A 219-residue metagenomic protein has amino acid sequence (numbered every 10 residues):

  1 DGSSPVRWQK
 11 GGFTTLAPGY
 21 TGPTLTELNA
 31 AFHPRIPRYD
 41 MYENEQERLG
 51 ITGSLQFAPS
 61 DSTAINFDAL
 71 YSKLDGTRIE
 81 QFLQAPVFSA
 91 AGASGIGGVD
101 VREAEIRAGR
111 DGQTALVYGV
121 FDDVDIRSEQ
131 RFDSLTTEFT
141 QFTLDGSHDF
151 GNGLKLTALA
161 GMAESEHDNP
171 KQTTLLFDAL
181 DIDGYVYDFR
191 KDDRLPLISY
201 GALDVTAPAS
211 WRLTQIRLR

Functional and structural regions predicted by a protein language model:
D1-G119, R127, L135-D145, G161: Transmembrane beta-barrel wall of Gram-negative outer-membrane proteins
R78-R219: Replace "related TpsB outer-membrane translocases also match" with "some related outer-membrane beta-barrels such as
